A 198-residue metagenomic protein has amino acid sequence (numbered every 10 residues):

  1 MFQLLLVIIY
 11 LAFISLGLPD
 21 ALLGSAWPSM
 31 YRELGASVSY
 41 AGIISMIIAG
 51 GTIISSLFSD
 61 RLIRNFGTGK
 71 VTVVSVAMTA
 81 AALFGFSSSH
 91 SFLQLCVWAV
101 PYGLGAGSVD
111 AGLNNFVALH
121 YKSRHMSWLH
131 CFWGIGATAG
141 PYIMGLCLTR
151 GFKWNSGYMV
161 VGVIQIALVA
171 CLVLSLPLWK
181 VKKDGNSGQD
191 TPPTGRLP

Functional and structural regions predicted by a protein language model:
L4-M30, L34-A36: Extracytoplasmic
I8-I9, S91-A99: Short hydrophobic/alpha-helical segments at membrane-entry points of transmembrane helices in Major Facilitator
A21, I48-L57, T138: Residue-level signature of mid-helix packing/kink "hotspots" within the transmembrane helices of 12-pass Major
I53-L93: Conserved MFS/SLC helix-loop-helix module at the cytosolic interface between two early adjacent transmembrane helices
A82-F86, Y102, L172: MFS-fold secondary transporters
H90-Q94, W128-V181: Helix-loop-helix hairpin linking two adjacent transmembrane segments in secondary transporters
W98-W133: Cytoplasmic helix-loop-helix junction between adjacent transmembrane helices in 12-TM secondary transporters
V173-L197: Flexible cytoplasmic inter-helical loops of multi-pass small-molecule transporters
